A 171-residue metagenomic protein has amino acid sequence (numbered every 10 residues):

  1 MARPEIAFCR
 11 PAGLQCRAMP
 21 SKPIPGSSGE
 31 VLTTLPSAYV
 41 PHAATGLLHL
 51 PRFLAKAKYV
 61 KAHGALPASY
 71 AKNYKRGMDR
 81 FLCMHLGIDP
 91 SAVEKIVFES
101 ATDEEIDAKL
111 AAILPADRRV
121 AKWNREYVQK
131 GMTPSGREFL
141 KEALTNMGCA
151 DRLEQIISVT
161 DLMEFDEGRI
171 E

Functional and structural regions predicted by a protein language model:
I24-S69, R119, E126-E171: Polar/charged low-complexity regulatory segments
L48, Y74-G77, I88, A101 (+2 more regions): Short coil/turn linker and secondary-structure boundary residues
K56, H85, I96, K109 (+3 more regions): Residues that form generic nucleotide/phosphate-binding pockets
P67-L110: Amphipathic alpha-helical packing elements
T102-Y127: Charged interaction scaffolds used for protein-protein
